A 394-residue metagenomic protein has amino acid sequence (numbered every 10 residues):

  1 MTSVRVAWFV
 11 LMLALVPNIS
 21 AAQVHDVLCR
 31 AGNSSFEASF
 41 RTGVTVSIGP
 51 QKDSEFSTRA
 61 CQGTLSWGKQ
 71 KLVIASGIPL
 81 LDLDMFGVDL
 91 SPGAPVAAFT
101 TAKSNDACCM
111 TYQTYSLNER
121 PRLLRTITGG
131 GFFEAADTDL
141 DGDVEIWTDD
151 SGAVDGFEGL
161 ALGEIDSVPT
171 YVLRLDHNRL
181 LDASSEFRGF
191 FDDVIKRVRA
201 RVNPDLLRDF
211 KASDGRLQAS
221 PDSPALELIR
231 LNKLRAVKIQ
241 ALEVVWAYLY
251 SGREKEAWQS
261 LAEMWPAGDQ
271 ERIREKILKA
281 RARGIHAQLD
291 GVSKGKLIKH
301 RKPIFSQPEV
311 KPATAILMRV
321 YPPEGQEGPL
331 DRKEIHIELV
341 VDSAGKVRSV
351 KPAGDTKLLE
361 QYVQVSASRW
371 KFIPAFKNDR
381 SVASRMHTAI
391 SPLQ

Functional and structural regions predicted by a protein language model:
A7-N18: Bacterial N-terminal signal peptides
A21-T45, G49-D53, T148-K294: Acidic, small-residue rich beta-repeat scaffolds with periodic aromatic anchors
F56-R59, N105-M110, A161-V168: Short, solvent-exposed loop/turn segments at conserved positions within beta-propeller repeat blades
C61-L90, P95-C108: Active-site acidic/histidine clusters and adjacent loop/turn architecture that either coordinate catalytic ions
Q62-G77, Q113-T128, V172-D182: Surface-exposed loop/turn elements that mediate protein-protein interactions on large endomembrane-trafficking
L80-G87, G129-D137: Repeated scaffold domains used in trafficking and secretory/extracellular systems, primarily beta-propellers
V88-F99, D137-W147, V154, D379: Acidic, glycine-anchored loop motifs typical of Ca2+
A287-Q394: Charge-biased low-complexity segments
